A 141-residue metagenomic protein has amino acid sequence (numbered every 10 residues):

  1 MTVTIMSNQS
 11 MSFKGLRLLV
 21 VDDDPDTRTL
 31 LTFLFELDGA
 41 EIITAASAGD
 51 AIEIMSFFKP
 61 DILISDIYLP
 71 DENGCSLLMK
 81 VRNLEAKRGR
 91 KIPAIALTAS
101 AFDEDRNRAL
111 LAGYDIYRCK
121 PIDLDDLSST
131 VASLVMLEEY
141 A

Functional and structural regions predicted by a protein language model:
M1-L19, R88, D125-A141: Non-catalytic signal-transmission and effector/linker regions of two-component phosphorelay proteins
D22: Conserved acidic carboxylate
P25-I43: Two-component/phosphorelay signaling modules centered on CheY-like receiver
R28, P70, F102: The feature encodes the CheY-like receiver
T44-I62: Acidic, metal-coordinating helix/loop segments flanking the phosphotransfer/catalytic sites of two-component signaling
S47, N73-M79: Acidic catalytic/metal-coordinating carboxylates
D66, T98: Active-site residues of response regulator receiver
S76, A101-R118, S129: Alpha4 helix (beta4-alpha4-beta5 surface) of REC/receiver domains from two-component response regulators
